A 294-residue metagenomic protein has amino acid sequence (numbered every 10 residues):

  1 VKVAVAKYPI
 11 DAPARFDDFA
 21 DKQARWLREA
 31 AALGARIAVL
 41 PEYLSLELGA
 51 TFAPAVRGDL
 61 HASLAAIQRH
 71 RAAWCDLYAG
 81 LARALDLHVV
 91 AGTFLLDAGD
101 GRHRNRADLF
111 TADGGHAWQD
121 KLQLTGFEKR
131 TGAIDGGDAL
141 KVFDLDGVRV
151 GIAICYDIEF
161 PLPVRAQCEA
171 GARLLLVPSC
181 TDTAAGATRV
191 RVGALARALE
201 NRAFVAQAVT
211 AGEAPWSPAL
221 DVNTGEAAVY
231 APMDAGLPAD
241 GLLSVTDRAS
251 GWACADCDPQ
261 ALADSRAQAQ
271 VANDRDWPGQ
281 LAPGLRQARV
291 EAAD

Functional and structural regions predicted by a protein language model:
V1-V5: Extreme N-terminal starter segment of soluble prokaryotic enzymes
K7, T111, A231-M233: Residue-level signal for short segments within beta-strands and strand-turn junctions of well-structured beta-sheet
K7-P13: Short polar catalytic/cofactor-binding loops
F16-A112, T183-L195, N201: Cys-nucleophile CN-hydrolase/nitrilase-fold catalytic domain and related Cys-dependent amidase chemistry that acts on
A38, R149-I154, L176, V205-A206: Short hydrophobic-aromatic micro-motifs
H70-L87, E159-S250: CN hydrolase (nitrilase-like) catalytic-core segments centered on the catalytic cysteine and neighboring Lys/Glu
L96-R173, T183-A196, V271: Active-site catalytic loop in hydrolytic enzyme cores
V142, A211-D294: C-terminal beta-strand edge segments of enzyme domains
